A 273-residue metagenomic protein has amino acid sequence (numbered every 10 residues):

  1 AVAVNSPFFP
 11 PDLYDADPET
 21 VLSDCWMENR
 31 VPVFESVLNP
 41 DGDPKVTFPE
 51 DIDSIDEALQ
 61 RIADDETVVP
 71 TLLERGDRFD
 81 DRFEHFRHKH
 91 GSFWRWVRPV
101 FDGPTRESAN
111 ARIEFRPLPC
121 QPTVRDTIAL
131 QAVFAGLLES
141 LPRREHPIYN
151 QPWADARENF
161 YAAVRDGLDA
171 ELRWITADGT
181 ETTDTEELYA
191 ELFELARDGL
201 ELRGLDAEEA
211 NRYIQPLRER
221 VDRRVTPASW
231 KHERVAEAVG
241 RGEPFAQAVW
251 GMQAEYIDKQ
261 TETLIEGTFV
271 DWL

Functional and structural regions predicted by a protein language model:
A1-A111: Loop-rich catalytic cores of soluble enzymes, especially ATP-dependent carboxylate-amine ligases and other
F9, K89-R95, P99-A111, L118-L273: Acidic, glycine-enriched catalytic cores built around paired aspartates
